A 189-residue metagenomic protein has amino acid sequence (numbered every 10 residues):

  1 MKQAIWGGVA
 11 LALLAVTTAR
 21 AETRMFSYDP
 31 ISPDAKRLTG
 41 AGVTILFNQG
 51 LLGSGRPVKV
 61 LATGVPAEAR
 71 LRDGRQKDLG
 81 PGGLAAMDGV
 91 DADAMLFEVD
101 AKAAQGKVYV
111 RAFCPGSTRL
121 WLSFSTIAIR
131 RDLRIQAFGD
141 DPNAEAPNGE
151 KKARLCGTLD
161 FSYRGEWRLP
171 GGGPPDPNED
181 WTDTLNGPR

Functional and structural regions predicted by a protein language model:
M1-G7: Bacterial N-terminal signal peptides that target proteins for export
G7-A15: Bacterial N-terminal signal peptides
T17-A21: Sec/Tat signal peptide C-region and signal peptidase I cleavage site
R24-M25, P30-T63, R111-S125, D180 (+1 more regions): Short, solvent-exposed loop/hinge segments that bridge or flank secondary-structure elements
K36, P57-F124: Contiguous, well-ordered beta-strand patches that form the walls/edges of small beta-barrel/beta-sandwich domains
I45, G53-R56, G74-D78, S123-Q136 (+1 more regions): Structured catalytic/translocation cores of nucleotide/phosphate-coupled proteins
A92-P188: Beta-strand-rich cores of mature extracytoplasmic or soluble domains
